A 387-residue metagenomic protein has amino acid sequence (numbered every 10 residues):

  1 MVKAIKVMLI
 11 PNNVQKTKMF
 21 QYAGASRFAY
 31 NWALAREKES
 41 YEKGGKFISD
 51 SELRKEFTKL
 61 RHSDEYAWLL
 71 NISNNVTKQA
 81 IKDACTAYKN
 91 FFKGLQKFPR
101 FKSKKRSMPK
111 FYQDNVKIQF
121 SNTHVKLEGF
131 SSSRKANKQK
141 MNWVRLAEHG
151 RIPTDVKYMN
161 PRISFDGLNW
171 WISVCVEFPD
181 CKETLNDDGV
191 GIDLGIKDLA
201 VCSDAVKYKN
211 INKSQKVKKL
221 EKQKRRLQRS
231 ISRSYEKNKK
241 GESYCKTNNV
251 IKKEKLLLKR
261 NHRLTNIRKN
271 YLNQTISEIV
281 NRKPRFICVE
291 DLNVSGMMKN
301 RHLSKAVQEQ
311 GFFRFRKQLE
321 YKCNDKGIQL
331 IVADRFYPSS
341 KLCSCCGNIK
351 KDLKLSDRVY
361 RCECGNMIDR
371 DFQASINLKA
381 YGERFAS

Functional and structural regions predicted by a protein language model:
M1-S387: Nucleic-acid substrate recognition interfaces
